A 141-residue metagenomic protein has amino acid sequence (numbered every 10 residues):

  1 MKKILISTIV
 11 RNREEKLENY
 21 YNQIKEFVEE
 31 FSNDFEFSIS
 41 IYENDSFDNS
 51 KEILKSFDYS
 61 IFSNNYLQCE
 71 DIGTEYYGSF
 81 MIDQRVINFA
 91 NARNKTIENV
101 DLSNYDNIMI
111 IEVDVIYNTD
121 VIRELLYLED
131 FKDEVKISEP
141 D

Functional and structural regions predicted by a protein language model:
L5-R13, Y20, Y42: A conserved hydrophobic helix/loop-capping motif in glycosyltransferases and polysaccharide synthases
V10, E43, E112, E139: Short beta-strand/turn micro-motifs composed of small residues that flank or help shape donor/cofactor-binding pockets
R13-E29: Short, well-formed alpha-helical segments that are part of the catalytic scaffolds of diverse glycosyltransferases
E26-D34, Y59-F62, V100-D106, E129-E134: Alpha-helix termini
F35-D45, L67-E70: Short beta-strand/loop segment that forms part of the nucleotide-sugar
N49, I53-Y105: Active-site-proximal specificity loops/subdomain of glycosyltransferases
N104-I116: Short beta-strand-to-loop acidic/aromatic patch adjacent to the donor-nucleotide binding site
Y117-D141: Conserved donor-nucleotide/metal-binding helix-loop-beta segment in metal-dependent transferases, i.e., the alpha-helix
